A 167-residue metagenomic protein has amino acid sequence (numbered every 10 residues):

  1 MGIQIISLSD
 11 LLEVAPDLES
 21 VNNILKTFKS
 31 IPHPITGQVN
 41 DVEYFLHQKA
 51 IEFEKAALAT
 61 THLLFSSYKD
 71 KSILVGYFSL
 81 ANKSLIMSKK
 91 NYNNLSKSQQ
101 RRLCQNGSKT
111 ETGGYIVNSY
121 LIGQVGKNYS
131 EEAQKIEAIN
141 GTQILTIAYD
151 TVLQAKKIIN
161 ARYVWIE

Functional and structural regions predicted by a protein language model:
M1-I136, Q143-E167: Non-catalytic substrate-recognition and accessory regions of acyl/acetyltransferase enzymes
